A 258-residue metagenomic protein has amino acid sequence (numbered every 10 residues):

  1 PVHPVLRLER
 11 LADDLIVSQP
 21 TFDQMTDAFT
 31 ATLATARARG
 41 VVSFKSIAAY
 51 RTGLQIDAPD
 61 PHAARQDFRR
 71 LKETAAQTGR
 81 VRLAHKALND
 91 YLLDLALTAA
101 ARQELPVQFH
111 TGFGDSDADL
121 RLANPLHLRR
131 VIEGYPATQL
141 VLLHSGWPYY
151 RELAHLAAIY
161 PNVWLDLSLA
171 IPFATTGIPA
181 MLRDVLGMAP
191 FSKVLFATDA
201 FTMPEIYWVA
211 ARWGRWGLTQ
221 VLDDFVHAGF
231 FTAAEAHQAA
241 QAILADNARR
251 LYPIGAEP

Functional and structural regions predicted by a protein language model:
P1-T26, A34: Long, mid-chain structured domain cores
R10, A48-Y50, T111-D115, G146-Y149 (+2 more regions): Active-site-proximal loop/turn and secondary-structure-junction residues that shape catalytic pockets, frequently
D13-D14, R51-Q55, D115-A118, M203-I206: Short catalytic/ligand-binding loop motif for oxyanion handling, primarily in non-cytosolic enzymes, centered on
D14-D23, R80-A87, L169-I171: The substrate-binding groove and active-site-proximal loops of carbohydrate-active enzymes, especially glycoside
Q24-K45, G53-V163, G177-L195, W213: Histidine/acidic residue-rich metal-binding segments in metalloenzymes
L165, F173-V226: C-terminal hydrophobic structural anchor segments that stabilize assembly/packing rather than catalytic chemistry
F191-K193, W208-P258: Mid-to-C-terminal alpha-helical segments outside catalytic/metal-binding sites
